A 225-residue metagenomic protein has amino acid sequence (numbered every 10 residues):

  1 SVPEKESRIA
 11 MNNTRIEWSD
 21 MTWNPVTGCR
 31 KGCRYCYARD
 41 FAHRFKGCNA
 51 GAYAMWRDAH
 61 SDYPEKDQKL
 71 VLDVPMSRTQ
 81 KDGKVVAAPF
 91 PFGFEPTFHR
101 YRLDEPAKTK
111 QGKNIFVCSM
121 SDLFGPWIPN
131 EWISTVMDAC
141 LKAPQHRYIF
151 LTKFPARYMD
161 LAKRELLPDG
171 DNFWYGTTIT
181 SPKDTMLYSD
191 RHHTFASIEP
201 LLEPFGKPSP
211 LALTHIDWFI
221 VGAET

Functional and structural regions predicted by a protein language model:
V2-N114: N-terminal [4Fe-4S]-dependent radical SAM core
E95-T225: Conserved AdoMet/S-adenosylmethionine-binding subsite of the radical SAM
